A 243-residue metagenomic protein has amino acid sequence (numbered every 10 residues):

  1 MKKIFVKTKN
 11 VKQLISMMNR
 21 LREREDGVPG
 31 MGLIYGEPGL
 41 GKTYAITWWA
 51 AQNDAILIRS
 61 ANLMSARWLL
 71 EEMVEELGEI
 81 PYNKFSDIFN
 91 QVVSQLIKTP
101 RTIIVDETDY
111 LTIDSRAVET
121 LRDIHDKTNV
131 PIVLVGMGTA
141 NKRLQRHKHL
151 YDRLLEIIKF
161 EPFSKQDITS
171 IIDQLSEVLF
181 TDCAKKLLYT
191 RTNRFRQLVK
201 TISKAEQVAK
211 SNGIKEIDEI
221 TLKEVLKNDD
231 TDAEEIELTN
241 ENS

Functional and structural regions predicted by a protein language model:
K2-S16, G39-W48, H149, Q166-S243: C-terminal alpha-helical "lid" subdomain
R20-P29, L96: Phosphate-binding P-loop
E25-T47: Walker A/P-loop nucleotide-binding motif
M31-L33, A55-I56, P100-I104, P131-V133: Residue-level preference for the first positions of well-ordered beta-strands
G32-P38, I124-K148: Sensor-1/coupling segment of RecA-like P-loop NTPase cores
D54-A55, Q145-P162: A short helix-turn-beta junction within AAA+ P-loop NTPase domains corresponding to the substrate/partner-engaging
I56-E79, Q91: AAA+/P-loop NTPase substrate/partner-engagement loops
E71-E72, I80-K127, P131, K142-R143 (+6 more regions): Mid-core helix/loop region of P-loop NTP-binding domains shared across ATPases and GTPases
